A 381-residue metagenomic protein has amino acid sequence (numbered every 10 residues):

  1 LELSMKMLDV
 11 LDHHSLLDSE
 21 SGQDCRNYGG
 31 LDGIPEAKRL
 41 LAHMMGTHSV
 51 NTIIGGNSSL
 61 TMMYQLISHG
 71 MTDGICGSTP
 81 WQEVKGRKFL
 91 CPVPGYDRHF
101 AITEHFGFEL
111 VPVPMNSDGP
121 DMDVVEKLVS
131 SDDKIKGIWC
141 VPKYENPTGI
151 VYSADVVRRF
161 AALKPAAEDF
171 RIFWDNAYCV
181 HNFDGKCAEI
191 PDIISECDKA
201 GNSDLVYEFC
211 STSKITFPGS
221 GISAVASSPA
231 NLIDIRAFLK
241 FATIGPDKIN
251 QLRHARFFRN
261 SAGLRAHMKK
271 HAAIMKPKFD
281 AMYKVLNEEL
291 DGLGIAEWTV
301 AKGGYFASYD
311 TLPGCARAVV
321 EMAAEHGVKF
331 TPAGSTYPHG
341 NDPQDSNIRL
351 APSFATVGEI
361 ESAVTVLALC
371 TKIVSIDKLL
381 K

Functional and structural regions predicted by a protein language model:
L1-L17, K240, P246, R256-F258 (+4 more regions): N-terminal basic, amphipathic alpha-helical segments
H14-L17, S21-E168, C179-G201, G314-A316 (+1 more regions): Conserved core of the PLP fold type I
P35, R39, H43, H48 (+4 more regions): PLP-dependent enzyme catalytic core of the Aspartate aminotransferase-like
G55, Q82, S195-K276, I376: Conserved core segment of the aminotransferase class I/II
D175-N176: Walker B catalytic acidic pair
N231-L232, R236-A237, F306-R349, V357-S362: Conserved C-terminal alpha-helix-loop-beta "cap" of PLP-dependent enzymes that closes/shapes the active-site mouth
K269-Y283, I295-D310, A324: Conserved glycine-rich beta-strand-loop-beta hairpin in the small C-terminal domain of fold type I
